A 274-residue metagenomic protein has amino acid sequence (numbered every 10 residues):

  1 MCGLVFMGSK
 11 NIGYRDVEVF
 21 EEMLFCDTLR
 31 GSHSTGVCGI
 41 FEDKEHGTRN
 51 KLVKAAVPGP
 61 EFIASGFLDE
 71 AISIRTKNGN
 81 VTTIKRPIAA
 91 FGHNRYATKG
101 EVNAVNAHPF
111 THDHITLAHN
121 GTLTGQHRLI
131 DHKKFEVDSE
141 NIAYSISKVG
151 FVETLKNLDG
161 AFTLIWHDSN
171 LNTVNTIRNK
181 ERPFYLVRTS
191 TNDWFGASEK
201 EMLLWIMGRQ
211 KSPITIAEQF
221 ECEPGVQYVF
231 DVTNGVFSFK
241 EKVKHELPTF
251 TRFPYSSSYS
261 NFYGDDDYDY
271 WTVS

Functional and structural regions predicted by a protein language model:
M1-S274: Conserved short alpha-helical segments that host acidic/polar catalytic motifs at enzyme active sites
